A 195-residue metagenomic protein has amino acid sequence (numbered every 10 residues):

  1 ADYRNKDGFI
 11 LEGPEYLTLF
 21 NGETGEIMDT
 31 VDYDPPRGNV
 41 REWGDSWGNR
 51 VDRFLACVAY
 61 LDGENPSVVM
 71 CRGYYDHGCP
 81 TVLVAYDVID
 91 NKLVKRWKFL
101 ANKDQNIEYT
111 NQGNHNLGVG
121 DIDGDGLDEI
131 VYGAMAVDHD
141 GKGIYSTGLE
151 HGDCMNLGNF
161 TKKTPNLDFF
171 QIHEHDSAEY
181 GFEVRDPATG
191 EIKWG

Functional and structural regions predicted by a protein language model:
A1-G195: Beta-propeller-forming repeat regions
